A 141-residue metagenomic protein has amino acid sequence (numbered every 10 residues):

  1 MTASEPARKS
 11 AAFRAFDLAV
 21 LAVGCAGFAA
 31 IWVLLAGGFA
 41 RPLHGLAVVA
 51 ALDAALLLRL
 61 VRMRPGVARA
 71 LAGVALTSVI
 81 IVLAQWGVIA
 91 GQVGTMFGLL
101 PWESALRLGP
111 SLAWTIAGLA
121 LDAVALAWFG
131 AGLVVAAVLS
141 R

Functional and structural regions predicted by a protein language model:
M1-A11: Short, Lys/Arg-rich, polar N-terminal cytosolic tail immediately upstream of the first transmembrane signal-anchor
A12, F16-G24, L46, A68-L76 (+1 more regions): Alpha-helical transmembrane segments of integral membrane proteins
A22-G37: Membrane-embedded alpha-helical segments in integral membrane proteins
F28, W32, A54, I80-A84: Alpha-helical transmembrane segments of multipass membrane proteins
V33, A55-R59, V134-A136, S140: Hydrophobic alpha-helical segments of integral membrane proteins
F39-S78: Internal alpha-helical transmembrane segments of multi-pass membrane proteins
L71-Q92: Hydrophobic alpha-helical membrane-insertion segments
I89-R141: C-terminal binding/interaction regions
